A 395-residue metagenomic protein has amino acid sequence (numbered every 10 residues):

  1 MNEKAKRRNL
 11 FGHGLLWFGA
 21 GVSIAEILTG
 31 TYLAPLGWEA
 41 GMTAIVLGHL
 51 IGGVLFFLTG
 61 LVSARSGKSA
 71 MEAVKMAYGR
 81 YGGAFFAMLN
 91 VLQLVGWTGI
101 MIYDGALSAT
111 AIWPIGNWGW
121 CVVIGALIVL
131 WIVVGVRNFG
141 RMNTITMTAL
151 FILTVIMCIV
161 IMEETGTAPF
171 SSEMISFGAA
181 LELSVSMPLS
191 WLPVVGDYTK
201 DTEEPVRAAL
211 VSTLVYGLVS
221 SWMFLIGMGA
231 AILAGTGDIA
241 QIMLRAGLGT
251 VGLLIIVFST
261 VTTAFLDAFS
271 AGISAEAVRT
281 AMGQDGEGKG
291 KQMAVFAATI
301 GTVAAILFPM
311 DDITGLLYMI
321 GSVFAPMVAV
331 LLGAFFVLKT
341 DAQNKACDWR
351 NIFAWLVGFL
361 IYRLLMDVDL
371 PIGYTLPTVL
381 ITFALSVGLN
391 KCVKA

Functional and structural regions predicted by a protein language model:
M1-A40, N138, S176-L181, P193 (+2 more regions): Membrane-interface "cap" regions at the ends of multi-pass membrane proteins
L16-G21, F86-V91, I112-V134, T148-C158 (+3 more regions): Transmembrane alpha-helical segments of multi-pass small-molecule transport proteins
I24-P35, V62-S63, G99-A109, L130-N138 (+8 more regions): Transmembrane helix-loop junctions in multi-pass membrane proteins
G30-M42, S108-C121, R137-I145, A240-F258 (+3 more regions): Transmembrane helix-loop boundary segments of multi-pass membrane transporters
T31-L61, K75, G82-A84, Y216-G217 (+1 more regions): Extracellular loop-to-transmembrane helix junctions
G82-I115, T260-V278: Hydrophobic transmembrane alpha-helices that form the core helical bundles of multi-pass secondary transporters
G119-I161, S171-S172, A209-Y216, L317-A329 (+1 more regions): Membrane-interface loop-to-helix entry segments
S172, K291, M327-L385, A395: C-terminal membrane-solvent junction of multi-pass transporters and transport-like membrane proteins
